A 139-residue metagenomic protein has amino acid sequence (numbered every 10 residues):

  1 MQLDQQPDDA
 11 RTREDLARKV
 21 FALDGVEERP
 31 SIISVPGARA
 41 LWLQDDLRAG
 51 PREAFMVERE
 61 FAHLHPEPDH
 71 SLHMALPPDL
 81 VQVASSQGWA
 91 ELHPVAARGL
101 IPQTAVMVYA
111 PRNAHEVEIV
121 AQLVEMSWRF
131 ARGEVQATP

Functional and structural regions predicted by a protein language model:
M1-P139: Charge-dense, helix-prone N-terminal extensions
